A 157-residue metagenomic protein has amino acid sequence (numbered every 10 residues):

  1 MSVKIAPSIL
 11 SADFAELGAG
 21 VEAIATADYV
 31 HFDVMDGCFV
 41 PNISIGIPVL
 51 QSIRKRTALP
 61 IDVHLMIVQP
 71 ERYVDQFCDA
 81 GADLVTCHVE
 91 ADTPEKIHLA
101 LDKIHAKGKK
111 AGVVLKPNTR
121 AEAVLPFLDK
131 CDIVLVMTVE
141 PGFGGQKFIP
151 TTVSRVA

Functional and structural regions predicted by a protein language model:
M1-T86, A91-L99, K103-V113, E122-C131 (+2 more regions): Conserved N-terminal beta1-alpha1 strand-loop-helix module at the mouth
K116: Residue-level recognition of the GNAT/N-acetyltransferase active site
